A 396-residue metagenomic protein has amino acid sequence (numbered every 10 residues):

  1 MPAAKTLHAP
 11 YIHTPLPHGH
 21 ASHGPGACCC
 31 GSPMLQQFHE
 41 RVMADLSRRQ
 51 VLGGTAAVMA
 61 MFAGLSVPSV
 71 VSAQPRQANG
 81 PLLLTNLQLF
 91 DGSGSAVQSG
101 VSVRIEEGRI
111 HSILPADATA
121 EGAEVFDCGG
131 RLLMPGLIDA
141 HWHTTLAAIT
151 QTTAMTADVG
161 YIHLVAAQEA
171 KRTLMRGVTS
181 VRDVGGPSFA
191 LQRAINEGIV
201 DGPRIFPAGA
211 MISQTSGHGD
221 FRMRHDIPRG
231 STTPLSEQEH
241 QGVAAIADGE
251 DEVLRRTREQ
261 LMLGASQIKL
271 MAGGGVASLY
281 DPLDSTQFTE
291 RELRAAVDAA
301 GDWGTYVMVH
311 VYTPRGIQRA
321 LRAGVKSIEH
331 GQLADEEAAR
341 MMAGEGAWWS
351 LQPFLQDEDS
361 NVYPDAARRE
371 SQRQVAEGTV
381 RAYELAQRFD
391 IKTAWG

Functional and structural regions predicted by a protein language model:
M1-S47, A57-L65: N-terminal secretory signal peptides
H20, T215, M271-E384, R388-G396: Active-site core of metal-dependent hydrolases
V71-P75: Boundary at the C-terminal end of the N-terminal hydrophobic targeting segment
R76, G80-L82, L89, S93-M134: Histidine-rich, glycine-flanked metal-binding segment
A123-L132, L191-I199, V253-A265, A334-W348 (+1 more regions): Short amphipathic alpha-helices and their capping/turn segments at secondary-structure boundaries
R131-E197, T215-R224, R291, R315 (+1 more regions): Metal-associated gating/positioning segment near the N- to mid-region
V165-L191, G202-M211, A265-S278, Y306 (+4 more regions): Divalent metal-dependent hydrolysis catalytic cores, especially in the metallo-beta-lactamase
P187, N196-R319: Histidine/acidic-residue-rich, glycine-tolerant segments that coordinate divalent metal ions
